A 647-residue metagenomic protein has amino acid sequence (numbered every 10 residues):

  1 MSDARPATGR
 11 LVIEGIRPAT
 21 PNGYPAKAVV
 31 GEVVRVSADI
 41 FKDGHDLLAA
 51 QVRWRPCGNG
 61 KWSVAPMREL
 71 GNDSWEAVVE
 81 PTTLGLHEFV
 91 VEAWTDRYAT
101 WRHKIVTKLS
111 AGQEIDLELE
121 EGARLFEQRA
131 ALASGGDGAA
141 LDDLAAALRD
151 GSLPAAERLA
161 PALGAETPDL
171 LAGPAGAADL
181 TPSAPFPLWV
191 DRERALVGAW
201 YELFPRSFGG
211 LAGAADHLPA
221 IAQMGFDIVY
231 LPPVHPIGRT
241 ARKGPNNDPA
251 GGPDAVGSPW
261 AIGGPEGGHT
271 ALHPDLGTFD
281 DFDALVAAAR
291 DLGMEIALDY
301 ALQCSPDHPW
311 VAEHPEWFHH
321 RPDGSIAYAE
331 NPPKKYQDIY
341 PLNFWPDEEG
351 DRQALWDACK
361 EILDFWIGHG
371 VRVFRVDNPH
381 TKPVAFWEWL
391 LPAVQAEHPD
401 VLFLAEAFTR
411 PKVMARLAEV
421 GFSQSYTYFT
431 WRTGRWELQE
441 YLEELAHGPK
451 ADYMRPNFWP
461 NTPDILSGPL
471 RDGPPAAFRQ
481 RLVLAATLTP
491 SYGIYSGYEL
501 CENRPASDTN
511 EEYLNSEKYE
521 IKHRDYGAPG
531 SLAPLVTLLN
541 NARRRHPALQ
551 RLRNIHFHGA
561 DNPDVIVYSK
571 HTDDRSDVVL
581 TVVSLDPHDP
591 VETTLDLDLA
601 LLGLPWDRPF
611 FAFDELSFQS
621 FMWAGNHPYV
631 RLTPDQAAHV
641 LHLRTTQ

Functional and structural regions predicted by a protein language model:
M1-D227, P236, A289, E419-G421 (+3 more regions): Carbohydrate-interacting/catalytic domains
T107, N246-D248, E313-H314, L391-A393 (+2 more regions): Glycine-rich, phosphate-binding/catalytic loops in enzymes
R192-T278, Y340-L355: Active-site-adjacent substrate/metal-binding segments within catalytic domains of carbohydrate-active enzymes
W200, Y230, A297-L298, R375 (+5 more regions): Generic enzyme active-site microenvironment
L218-P232, F282-Y300, W366: Conserved beta-strand->loop/alpha-helix structural units within folded catalytic cores of enzymes with alpha/beta
P233-P245, Y300-W317: Aromatic-lined carbohydrate-binding surfaces of glycoside hydrolases
V256-A287, M294, C304-P534, L549-L552 (+4 more regions): Alpha-amylase-like alpha-glycosidases and glucanotransferases acting on alpha-linked glucans and related
Y300, A407, T462, L585 (+1 more regions): Residues immediately flanking
